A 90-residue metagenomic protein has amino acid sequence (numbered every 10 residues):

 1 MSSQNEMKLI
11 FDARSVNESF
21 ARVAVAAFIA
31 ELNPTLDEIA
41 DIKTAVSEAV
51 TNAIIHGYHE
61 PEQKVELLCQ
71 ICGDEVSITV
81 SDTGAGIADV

Functional and structural regions predicted by a protein language model:
M1-K8, I54-V90: Conserved beta-strand-loop-beta-strand hairpin that lines the nucleotide-binding pocket of ATP/GTP-utilizing enzymes
E6-F20: STAS-typified acidic loop motif
F20-R22, T83: Acidic-glycine-rich active-site phosphate/pyrophosphate-binding loop
R22-S47: Conserved short strand/loop->alpha-helix "switch" segment adjacent to the catalytic nucleotide/phosphoryl-transfer site
E48-N52: Conserved polar catalytic motif of the HATPase_c/GHKL fold
